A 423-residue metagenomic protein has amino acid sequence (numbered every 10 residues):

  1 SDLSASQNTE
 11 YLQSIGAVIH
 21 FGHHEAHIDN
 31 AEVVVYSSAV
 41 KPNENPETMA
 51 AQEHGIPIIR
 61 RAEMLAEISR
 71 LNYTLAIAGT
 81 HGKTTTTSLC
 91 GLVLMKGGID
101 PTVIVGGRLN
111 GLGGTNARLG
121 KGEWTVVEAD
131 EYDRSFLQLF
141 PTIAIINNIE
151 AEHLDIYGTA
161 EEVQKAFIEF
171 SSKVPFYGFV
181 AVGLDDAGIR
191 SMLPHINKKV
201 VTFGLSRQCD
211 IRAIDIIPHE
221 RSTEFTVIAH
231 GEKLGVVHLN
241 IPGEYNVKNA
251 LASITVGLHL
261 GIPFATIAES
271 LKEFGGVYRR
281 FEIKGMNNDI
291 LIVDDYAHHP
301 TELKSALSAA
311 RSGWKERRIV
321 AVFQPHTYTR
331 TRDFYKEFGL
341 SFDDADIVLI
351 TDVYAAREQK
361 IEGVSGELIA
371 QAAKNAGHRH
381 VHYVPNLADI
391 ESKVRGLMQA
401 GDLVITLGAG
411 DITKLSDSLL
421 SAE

Functional and structural regions predicted by a protein language model:
S1-L3, F179-L184, V320-F323, D344-A355: Short internal beta-strands
S1-R60, M64, L234, P242: N-terminal leader/targeting and accessory segments in enzymes
D2-S4, H20-H23, I59-E63, I104-G106 (+5 more regions): Beta-strand->loop->alpha-helix junctions that form or flank phosphate-binding loops in nucleotide-handling enzymes
H27-D29, S38-L184, G188-K199, L251 (+2 more regions): Phosphate-binding loop of NTP-binding sites
V103, A144, V182, T202 (+3 more regions): Structural beta-sheet core signal
H219-R221, A229-I347, Q371: Nucleotide phosphate-binding/pyrophosphate-handling subdomain across enzymes that bind or process nucleotide phosphates
G339-A400: C-terminal helical cap/extension that packs against the catalytic core of soluble nucleotide-cofactor enzymes
D389-L420: A glycine-rich beta-strand to alpha-helix segment that forms a phosphate/ribose-binding loop at ligand/cofactor sites
